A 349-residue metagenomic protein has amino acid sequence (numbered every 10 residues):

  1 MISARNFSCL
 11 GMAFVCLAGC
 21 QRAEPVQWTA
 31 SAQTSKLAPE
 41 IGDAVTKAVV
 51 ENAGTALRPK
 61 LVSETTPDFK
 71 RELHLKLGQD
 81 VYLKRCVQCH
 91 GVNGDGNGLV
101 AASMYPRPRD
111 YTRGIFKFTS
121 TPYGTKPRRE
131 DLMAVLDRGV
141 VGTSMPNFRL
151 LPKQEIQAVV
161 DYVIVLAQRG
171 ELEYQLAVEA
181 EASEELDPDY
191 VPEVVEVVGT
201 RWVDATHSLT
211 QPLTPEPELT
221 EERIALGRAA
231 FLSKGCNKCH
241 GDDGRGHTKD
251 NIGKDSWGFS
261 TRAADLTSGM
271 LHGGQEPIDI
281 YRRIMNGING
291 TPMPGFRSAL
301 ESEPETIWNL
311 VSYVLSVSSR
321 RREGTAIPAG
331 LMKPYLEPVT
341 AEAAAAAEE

Functional and structural regions predicted by a protein language model:
M1-C9: Bacterial N-terminal signal peptides that target proteins for export
C16-G19: C-terminal motif of bacterial Sec signal peptides marking the signal peptidase cleavage site
A23-T29, E72, L132, R138 (+8 more regions): Catalytic cores of nucleotide-enabled group-transfer and carboxylate-activating enzymes in metabolic and assembly-line
A23-V26, Q79, L83-P106, G139-G142 (+4 more regions): Periplasmic/extracellular electron-transfer cofactor-ligation site, primarily the c-type cytochrome heme-c attachment
Q27-A48, A102-R149, I156-V163, G253-R321: Extracytoplasmic electron-transfer domains, predominantly the class I c-type cytochrome c fold
T29-V81, A180, E185-L232, I327 (+1 more regions): Electrostatic cytochrome c docking/interface patches
R169, E323-G324, P328-M332, A344-E349: Eukaryotic, compositionally biased intrinsically disordered regions
A177-E184, P328-P338: Post-kinase regulatory C-tail/linker adjacent to protein kinase catalytic domains
